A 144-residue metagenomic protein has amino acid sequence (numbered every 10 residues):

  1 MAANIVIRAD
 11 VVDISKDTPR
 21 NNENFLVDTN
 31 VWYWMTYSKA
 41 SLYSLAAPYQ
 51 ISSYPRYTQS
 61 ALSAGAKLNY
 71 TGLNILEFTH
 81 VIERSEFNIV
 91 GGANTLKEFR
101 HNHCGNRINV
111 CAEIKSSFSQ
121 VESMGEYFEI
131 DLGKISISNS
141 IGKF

Functional and structural regions predicted by a protein language model:
M1-L73, H80-K97: Short, well-structured N-terminal submotif of metal-dependent ribonuclease cores
A2-V6, D10, C111-F144: Active-site neighborhoods of divalent-metal-dependent phosphate/nucleic-acid chemistry enzymes
L68, G72-N74, T79, R107-S119: The first long alpha-helix at the start of the GST-like C-terminal all-alpha domain
N74-S85, M124-L132: A broadly tuned preference for mixed-charge, low-complexity surface segments
N88-E98, I135-F144: Short, highly charged low-complexity linear segments
G92-A112: Acidic, Ser/Thr/Gly/Pro-rich low-complexity segments that form flexible
